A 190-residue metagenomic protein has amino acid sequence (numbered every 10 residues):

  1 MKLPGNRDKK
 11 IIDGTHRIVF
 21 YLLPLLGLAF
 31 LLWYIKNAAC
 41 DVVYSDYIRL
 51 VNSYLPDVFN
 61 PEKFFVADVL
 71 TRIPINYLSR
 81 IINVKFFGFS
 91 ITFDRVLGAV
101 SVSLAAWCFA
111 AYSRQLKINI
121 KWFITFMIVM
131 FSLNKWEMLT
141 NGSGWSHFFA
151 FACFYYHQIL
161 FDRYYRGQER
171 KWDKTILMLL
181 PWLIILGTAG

Functional and structural regions predicted by a protein language model:
M1-L31: Start-transfer (signal-anchor) and selected internal transmembrane alpha helices of multi-pass inner/ER membrane
F30-V51: Helix-to-loop transition at the C-terminal end of transmembrane segments
F65-F89: Short hydrophobic/aromatic helix or loop-helix immediately within or flanking a transmembrane segment in polytopic
V96-W122, Y156-L160: Transmembrane-helix motifs of polytopic, lipid-linked glycan transferases
S113-L133, F151-A152: Transmembrane-helix signature of polytopic, membrane-embedded enzymes that assemble or transfer cell-envelope glycans
W136-Y156: Multi-pass, polyprenyl lipid-linked donor-dependent membrane glycosyltransferases
F154-L177: Membrane-interface transmembrane helices that cradle and orient dolichyl/undecaprenyl
D173-G190: Membrane-interface alpha helices of multi-pass inner-membrane proteins
